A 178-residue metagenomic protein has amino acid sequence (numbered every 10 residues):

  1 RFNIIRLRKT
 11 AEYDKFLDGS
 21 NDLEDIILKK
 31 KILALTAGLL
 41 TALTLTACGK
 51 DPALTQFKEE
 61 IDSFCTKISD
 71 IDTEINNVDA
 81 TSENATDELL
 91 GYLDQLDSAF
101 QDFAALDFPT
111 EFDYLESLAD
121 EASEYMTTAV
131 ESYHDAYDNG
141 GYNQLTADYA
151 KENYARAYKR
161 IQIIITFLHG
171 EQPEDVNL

Functional and structural regions predicted by a protein language model:
F2-I4, Y13-K15, D25: Short, positively charged and aromatic/hydrophobic N-terminal segments
K9-T10: Polybasic, lysine-rich low-complexity intrinsically disordered segments
D25-L35: Bacterial N-terminal signal peptides that target proteins for export
A37-T41: Hydrophobic helical h-region of N-terminal Sec-dependent signal peptides in bacterial secretory/periplasmic proteins
T44-A47: C-terminal motif of bacterial Sec signal peptides marking the signal peptidase cleavage site
G49-D51: Bacterial signal peptide processing site
Q56-Y137, G141-L178: Alpha-helical segments in soluble extracytoplasmic regions
